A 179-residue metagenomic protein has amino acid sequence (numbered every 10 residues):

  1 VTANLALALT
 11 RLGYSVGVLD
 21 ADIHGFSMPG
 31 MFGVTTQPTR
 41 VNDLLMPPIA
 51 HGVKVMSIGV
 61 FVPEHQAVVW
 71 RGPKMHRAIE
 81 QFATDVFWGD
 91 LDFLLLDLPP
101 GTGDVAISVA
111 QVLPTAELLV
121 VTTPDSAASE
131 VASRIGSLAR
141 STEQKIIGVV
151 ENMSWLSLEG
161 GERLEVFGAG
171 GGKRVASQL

Functional and structural regions predicted by a protein language model:
V1, A67-K74, L164-F167: Catalytic cores of large soluble enzymes that bind and process phosphate-bearing ligands
V1-D20, G136, V149: Walker A/P-loop phosphate-binding motif and the immediately C-terminal alpha-helix
L5, V41-L44, A106, G161: Short beta-alpha junctions and helix-cap segments that line functional grooves
L5-L9, I79-A83, V109, I135 (+1 more regions): Buried hydrophobic packing segments
L9-W70, H76-A78, A83, K173: Phosphate-binding loop that captures ATP/GTP phosphates
M31-T35, F82, V86, A116 (+2 more regions): Change "in soluble alpha/beta enzymes" to "in soluble alpha/beta proteins
V62-V109: Phosphate-binding/switch loop-helix module in NTP-utilizing enzymes
D92-Q178: Conserved catalytic-core segment of NTP-binding enzymes
